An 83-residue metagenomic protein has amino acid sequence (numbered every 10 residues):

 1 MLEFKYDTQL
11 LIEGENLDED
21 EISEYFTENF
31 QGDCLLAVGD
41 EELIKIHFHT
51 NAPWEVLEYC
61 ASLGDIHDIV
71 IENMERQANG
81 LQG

Functional and structural regions predicted by a protein language model:
M1-G83: N-terminal loops that bind phosphate or other acidic moieties and the adjacent beta-alpha structural core
